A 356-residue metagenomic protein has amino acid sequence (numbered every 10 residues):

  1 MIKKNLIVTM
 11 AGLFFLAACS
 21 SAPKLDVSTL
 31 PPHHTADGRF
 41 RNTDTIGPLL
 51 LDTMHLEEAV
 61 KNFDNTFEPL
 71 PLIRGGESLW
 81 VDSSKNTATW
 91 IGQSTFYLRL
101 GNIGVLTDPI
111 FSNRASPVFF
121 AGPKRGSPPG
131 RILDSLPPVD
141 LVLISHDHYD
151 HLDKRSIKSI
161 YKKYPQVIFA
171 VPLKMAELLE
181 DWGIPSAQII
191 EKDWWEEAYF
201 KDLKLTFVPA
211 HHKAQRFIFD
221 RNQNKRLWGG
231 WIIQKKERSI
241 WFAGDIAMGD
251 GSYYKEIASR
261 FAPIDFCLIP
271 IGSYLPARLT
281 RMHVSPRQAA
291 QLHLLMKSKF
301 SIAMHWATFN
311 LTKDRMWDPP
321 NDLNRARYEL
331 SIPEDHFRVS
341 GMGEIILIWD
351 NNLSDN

Functional and structural regions predicted by a protein language model:
M1-I7: Bacterial N-terminal signal peptides that target proteins for export
L6, C19-K124, P129-S135, Q234-G244 (+2 more regions): Metallo-beta-lactamase
V8-A17: Bacterial N-terminal signal peptides
S20-T43, I132, L141, H148 (+4 more regions): Cap/insert and terminal regions of metallo-dependent hydrolase folds
N62-S83, P172-R238, D322-D350: Metallo-beta-lactamase
L106, I110-R114, W195-E197, D202-K213 (+2 more regions): Conserved catalytic scaffold of divalent metal-dependent phosphoesterases
F111-P128, A214-Q223, L275-H283: Acidic/histidine-rich helix-loop elements that form or flank divalent-metal/phosphate-binding sites at the catalytic
S112-F119, G130-E197, P209: Active-site HxH/HxHxD metal-binding segment of metal-dependent hydrolases
